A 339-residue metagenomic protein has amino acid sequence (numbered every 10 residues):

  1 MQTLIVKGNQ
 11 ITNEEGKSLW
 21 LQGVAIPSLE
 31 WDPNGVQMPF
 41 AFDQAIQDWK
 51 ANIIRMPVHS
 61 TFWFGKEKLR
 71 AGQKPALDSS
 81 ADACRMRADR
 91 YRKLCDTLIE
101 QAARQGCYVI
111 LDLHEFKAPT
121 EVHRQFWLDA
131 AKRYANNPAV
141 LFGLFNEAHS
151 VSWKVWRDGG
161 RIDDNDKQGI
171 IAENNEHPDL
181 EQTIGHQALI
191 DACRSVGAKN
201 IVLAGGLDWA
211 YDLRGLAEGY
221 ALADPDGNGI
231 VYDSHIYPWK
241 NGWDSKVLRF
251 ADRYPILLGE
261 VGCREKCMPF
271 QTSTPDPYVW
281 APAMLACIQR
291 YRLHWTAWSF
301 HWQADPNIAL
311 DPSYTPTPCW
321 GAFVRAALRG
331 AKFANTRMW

Functional and structural regions predicted by a protein language model:
M1-R55, K66-P75, R85, L248-R249 (+2 more regions): N-terminal carbohydrate-binding accessory modules
T3-L4, S28, N34-G35, F42 (+7 more regions): Extracellular glycoside hydrolase catalytic/binding regions
N9-Q10, L98, A102, H186-L189 (+1 more regions): Short low-complexity stretches enriched in small and charged residues
D43-R133, P138-S150: Substrate-binding cleft and catalytic face of glycoside hydrolase catalytic domains, especially the flexible beta-alpha
